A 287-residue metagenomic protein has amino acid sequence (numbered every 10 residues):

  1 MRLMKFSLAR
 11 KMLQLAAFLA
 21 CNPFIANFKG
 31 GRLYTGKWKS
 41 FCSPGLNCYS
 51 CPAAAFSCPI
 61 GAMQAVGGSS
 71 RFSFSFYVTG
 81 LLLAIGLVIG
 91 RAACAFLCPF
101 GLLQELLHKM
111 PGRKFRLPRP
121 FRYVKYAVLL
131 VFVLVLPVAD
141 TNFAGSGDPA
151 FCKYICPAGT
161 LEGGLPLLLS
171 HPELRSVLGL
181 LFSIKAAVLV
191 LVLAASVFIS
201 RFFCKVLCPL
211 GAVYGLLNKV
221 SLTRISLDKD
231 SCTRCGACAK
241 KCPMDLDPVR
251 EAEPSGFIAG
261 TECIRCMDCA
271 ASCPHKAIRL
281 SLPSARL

Functional and structural regions predicted by a protein language model:
M1-L287: Non-ligating segments of multi-cofactor redox enzymes
